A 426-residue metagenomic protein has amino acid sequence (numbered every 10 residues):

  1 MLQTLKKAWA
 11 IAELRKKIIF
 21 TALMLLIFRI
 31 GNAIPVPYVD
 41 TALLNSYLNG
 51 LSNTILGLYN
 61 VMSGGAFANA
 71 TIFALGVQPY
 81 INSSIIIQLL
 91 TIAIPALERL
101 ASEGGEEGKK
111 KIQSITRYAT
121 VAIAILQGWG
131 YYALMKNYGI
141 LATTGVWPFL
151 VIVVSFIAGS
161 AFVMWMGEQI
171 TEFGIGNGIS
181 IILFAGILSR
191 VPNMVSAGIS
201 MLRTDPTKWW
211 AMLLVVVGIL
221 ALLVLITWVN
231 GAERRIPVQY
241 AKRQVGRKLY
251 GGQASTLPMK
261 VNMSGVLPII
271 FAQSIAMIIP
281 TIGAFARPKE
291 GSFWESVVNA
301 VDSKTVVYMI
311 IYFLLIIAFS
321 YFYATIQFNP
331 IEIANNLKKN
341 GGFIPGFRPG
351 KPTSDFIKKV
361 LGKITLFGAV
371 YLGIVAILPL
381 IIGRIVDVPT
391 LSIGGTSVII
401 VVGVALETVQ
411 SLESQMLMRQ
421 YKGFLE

Functional and structural regions predicted by a protein language model:
M1-E426: N-terminal cationic and glycine-rich segments that engage phosphates or anionic surfaces
